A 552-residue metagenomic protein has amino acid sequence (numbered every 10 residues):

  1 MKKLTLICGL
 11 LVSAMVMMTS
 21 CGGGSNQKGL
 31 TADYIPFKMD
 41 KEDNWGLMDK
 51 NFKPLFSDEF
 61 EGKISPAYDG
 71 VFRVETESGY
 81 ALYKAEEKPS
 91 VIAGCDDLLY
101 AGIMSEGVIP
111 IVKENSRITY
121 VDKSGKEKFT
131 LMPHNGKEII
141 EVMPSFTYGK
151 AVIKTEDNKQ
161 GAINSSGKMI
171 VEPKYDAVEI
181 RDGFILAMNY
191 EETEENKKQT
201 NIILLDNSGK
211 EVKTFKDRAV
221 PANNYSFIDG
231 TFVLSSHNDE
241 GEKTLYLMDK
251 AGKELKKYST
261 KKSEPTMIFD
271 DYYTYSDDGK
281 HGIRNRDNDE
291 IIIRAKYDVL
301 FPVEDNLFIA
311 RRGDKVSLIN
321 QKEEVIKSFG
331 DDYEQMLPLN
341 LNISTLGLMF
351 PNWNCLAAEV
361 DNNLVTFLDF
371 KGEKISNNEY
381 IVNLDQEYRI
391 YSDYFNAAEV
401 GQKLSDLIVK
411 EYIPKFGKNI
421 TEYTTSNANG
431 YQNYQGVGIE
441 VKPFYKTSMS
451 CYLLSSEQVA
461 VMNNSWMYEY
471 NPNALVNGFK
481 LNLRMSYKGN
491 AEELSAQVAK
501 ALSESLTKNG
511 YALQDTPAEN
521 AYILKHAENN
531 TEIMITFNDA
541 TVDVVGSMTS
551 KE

Functional and structural regions predicted by a protein language model:
M1-L4: Positively charged n-region of N-terminal signal peptides that target proteins for export
M17-S20: C-terminal motif of bacterial Sec signal peptides marking the signal peptidase cleavage site
G22-D385: Residue-level detector of conserved, function-critical positions
N26-Q27, Y380-Q497: Short helix/turn-capping signatures at newly exposed starts of structured segments
D176-V178, E334, N419-E422, K508-P517: Short, well-structured beta-strand/strand-turn elements
A501, S505-H526: Short Gly/Thr-rich strand-loop-strand
I523-T541: Short, exposed beta-strand-loop hairpins at the edges of beta-sheets in extracellular/periplasmic proteins
N538-E552: Short, low-complexity, Pro/Ser/Thr/Gly-rich segments in the mature regions of secreted, periplasmic
